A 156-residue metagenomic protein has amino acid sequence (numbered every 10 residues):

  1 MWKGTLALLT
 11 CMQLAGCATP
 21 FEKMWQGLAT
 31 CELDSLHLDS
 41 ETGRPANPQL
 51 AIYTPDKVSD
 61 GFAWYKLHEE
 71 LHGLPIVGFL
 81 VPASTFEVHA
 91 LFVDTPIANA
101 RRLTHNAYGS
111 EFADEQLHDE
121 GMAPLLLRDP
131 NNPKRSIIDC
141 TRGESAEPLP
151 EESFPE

Functional and structural regions predicted by a protein language model:
M1-A15: Sec-dependent bacterial lipoprotein signal peptides
A15, S35, R142-S145: Extracellular/secretory pathway and lumenal proteins
C17-E69: N-terminal export/targeting and maturation segments
Y53-D56, L80-V81, P124-P130: Short, exposed beta-strand/loop patches in secreted or surface proteins that constitute
F62, L67-M122: Long, charged/polar, surface-exposed segments that mediate recognition or autoinhibition
I97-E156: Non-cytosolic coordination micro-motifs
